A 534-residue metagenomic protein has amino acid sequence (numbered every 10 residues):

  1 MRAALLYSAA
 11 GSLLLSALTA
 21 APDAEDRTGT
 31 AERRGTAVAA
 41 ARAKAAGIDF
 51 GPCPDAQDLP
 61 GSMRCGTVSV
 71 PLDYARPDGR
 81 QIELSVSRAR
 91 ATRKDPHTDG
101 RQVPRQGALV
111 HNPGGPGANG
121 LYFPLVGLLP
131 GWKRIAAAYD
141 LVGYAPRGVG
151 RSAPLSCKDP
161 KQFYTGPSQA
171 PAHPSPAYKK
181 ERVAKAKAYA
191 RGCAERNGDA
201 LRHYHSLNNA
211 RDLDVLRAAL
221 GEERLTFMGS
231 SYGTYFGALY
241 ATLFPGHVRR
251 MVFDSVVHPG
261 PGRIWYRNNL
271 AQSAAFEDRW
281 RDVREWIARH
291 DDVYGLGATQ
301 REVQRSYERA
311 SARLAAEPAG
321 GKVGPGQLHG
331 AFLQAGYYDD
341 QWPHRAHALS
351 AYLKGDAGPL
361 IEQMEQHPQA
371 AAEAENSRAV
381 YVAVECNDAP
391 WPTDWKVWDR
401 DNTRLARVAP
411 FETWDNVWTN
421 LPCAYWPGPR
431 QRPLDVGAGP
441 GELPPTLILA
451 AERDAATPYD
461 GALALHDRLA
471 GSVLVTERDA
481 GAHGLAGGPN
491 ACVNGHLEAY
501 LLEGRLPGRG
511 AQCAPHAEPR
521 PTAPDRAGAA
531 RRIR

Functional and structural regions predicted by a protein language model:
M1-E25, V68, L213: Secretory targeting and sorting signals
L15-A46: C-terminal region of N-terminal signal peptides and the immediate post-cleavage residues of exported proteins
G35-Q327, A383-E385, A389-R534: Gly/Pro-rich cap/lid or specificity-loop segments adjacent to the active site
V257-A275, H347-S350, A357-A371: Flexible "cap/lid" loop of the alpha/beta hydrolase fold
A315-H329, Y337-Q341, A371-A379: Structural motif
G336-K354, W391-K396: Short helix-capping/linker segments at secondary-structure and domain boundaries
K354, G358-W398: Long, low-complexity segments enriched in small/aliphatic residues
